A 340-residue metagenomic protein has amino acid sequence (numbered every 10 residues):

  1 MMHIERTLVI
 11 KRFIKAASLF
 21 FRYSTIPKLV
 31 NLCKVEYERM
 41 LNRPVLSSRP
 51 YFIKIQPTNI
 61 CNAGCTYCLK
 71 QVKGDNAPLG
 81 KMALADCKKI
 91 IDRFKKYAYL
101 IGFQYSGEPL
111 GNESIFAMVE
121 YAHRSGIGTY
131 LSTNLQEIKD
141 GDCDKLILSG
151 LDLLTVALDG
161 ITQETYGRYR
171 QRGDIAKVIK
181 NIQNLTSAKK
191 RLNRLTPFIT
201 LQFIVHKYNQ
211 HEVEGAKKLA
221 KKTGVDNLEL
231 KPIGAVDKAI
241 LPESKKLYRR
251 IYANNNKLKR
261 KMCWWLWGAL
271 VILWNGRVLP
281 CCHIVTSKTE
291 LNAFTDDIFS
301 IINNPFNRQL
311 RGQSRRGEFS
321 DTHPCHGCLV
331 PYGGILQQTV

Functional and structural regions predicted by a protein language model:
M1-K15, Q56, A77-P78, M82 (+3 more regions): Radical SAM enzyme [4Fe-4S]-AdoMet core and its adjacent flexible, acidic and glycine-rich loops/tails across
H3, I10-L153, E164, R168 (+3 more regions): Conserved alpha-helical substructure of the radical SAM core
N62, T66-L69, W264, H326-L329: Cys/His/Pro-rich metal-binding microdomains
